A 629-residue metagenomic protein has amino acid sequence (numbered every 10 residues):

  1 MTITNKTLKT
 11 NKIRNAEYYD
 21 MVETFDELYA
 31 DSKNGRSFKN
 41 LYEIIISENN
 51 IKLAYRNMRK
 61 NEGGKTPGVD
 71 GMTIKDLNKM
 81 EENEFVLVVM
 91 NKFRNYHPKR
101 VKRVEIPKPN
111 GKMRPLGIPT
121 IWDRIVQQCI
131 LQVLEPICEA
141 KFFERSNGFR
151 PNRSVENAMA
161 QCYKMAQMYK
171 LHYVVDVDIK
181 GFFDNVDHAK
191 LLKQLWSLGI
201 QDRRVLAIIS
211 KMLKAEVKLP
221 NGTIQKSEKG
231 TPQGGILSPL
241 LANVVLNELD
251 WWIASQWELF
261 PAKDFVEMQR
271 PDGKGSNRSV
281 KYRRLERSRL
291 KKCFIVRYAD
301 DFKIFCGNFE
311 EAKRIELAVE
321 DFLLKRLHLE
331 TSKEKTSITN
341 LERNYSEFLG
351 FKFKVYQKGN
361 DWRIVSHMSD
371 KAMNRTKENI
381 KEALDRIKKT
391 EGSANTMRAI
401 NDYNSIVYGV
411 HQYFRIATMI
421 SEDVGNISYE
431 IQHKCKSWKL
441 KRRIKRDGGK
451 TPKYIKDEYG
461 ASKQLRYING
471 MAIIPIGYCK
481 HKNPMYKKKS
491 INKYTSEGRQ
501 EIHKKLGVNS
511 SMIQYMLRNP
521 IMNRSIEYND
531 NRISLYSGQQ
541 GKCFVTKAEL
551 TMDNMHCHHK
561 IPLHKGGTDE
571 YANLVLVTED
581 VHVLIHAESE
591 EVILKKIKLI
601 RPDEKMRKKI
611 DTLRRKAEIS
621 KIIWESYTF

Functional and structural regions predicted by a protein language model:
M1-N83: Non-catalytic, polymerase-adjacent accessory regions of viral genome-replication enzymes
F85, K92-F93, R100-V101, K141-R145 (+4 more regions): Conserved polymerase palm-domain catalytic core
S210, K214, T223, L327-G392 (+1 more regions): A conserved non-catalytic segment of reverse transcriptases and RNA-directed RNA polymerases corresponding to the late
M397-Y459: Non-catalytic, peripheral interaction segments enriched in hydrophobic/basic residues
I427-E430, K439-N523: Extended C-terminal regions of large enzymes
S525-H556, T578-D580: Short cysteine-rich loop/turn motifs with clustered Cys
K547-E579, A587-I593: Histidine-centered nuclease catalytic patch
